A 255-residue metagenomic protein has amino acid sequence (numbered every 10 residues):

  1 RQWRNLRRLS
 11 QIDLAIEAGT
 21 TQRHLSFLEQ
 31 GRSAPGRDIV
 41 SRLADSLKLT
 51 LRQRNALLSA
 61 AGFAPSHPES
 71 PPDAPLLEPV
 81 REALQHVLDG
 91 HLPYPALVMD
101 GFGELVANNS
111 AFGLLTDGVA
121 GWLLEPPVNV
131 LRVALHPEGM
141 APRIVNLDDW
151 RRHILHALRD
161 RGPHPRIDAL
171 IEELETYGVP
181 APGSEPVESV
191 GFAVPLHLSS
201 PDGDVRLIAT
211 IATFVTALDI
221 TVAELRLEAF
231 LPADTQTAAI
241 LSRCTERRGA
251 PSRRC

Functional and structural regions predicted by a protein language model:
R1-E17: Short basic helix-loop element that most often maps to the first helix and adjoining turn of HTH DNA-binding modules
Q2, I16, L25-F27, P68-A83 (+1 more regions): An N-terminal domain-cap segment
R8-L9, P35-D38: Residue-level signal for the short linker/turn that defines the boundary of a DNA-recognition helix
A18-A34, R42-A44: Recognition helix of helix-turn-helix/homeodomain-like DNA-binding domains that insert into the DNA major groove
R37-S41, D45-L77: Short amphipathic recognition helices of helix-turn-helix/homeodomain-type DNA-binding modules
L77, E82-P95, M99, L105-C255: Hydrophobic protein-protein interaction segments
